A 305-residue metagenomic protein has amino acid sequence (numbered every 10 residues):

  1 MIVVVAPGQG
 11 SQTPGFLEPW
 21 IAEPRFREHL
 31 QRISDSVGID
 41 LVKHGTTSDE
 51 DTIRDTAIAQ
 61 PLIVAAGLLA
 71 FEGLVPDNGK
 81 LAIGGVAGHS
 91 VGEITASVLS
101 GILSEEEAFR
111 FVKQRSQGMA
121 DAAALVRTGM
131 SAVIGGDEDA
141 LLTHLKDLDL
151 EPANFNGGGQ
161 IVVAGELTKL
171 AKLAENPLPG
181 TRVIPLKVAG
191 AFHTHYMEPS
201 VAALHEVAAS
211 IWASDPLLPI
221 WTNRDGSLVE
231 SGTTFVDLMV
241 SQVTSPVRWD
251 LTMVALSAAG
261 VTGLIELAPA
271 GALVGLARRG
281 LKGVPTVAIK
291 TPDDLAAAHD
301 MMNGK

Functional and structural regions predicted by a protein language model:
M1-A140, L186, G263-D293: FabD-like malonyl-/acyl-CoA
Q9-S11, V37, D49, S100-T244: Alpha/beta catalytic cores of group-transfer enzymes, especially the acyltransferase/condensing modules of polyketide
R25, L62-A66, K169, A203 (+1 more regions): Charged catalytic carboxylate motif
Y196, L295-M301: Short, charged, surface-exposed secondary-structure boundary motifs
S227, P246, A270-A272: Short Gly/Pro-enriched loop/turn and capping motifs at secondary-structure junctions
V247-A255: A short, well-structured juxtamembrane/interface segment
S257-G260: Non-catalytic positions within long, well-ordered alpha-helices that form the structural scaffold/packing of enzyme
